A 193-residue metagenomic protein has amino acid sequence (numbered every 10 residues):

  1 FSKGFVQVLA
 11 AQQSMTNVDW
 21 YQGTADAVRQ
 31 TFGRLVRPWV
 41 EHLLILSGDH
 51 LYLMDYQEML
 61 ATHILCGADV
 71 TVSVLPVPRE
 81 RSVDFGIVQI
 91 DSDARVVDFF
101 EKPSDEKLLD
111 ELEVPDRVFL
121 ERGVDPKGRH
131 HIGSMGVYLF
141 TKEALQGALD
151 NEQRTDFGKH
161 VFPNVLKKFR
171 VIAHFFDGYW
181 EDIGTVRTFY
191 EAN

Functional and structural regions predicted by a protein language model:
F1-N193: Unchanged
